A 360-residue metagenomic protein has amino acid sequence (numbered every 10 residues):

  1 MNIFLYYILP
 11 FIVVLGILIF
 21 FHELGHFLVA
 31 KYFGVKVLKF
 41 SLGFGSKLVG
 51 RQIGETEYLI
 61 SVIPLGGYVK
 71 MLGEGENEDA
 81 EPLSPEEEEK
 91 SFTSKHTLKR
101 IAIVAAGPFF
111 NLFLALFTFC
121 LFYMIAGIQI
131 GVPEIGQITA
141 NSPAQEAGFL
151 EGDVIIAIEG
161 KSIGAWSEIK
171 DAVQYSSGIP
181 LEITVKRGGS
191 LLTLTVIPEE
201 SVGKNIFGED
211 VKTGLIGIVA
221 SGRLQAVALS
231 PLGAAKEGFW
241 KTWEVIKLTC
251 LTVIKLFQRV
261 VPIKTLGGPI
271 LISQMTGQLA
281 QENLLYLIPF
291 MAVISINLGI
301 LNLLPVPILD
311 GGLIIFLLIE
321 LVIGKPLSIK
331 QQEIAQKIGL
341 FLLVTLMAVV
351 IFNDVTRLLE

Functional and structural regions predicted by a protein language model:
N2, E87-K95, V202-I300, G312-I338 (+1 more regions): Functional transmembrane alpha-helices
I3, Y7-F11, K95-V104, N111 (+1 more regions): Residue-level signature of transmembrane alpha-helical entry/exit and packing/kink sites in multi-pass membrane
L24-V29, F109, F113, L304 (+1 more regions): Active-site His/Glu-centered metal-binding helix of metallohydrolases
K31-A115, A220, A226-L229, A234: Membrane-embedded helix-turn/re-entrant segments that form the catalytic/gating core of multi-pass membrane enzymes
Y32, T118-E134, T356-L359: Aromatic-capped interface at the extracytoplasmic side of an N-terminal signal-anchor transmembrane helix
F33-L38, G127-Q145, L150: Alpha-helical transmembrane signal-anchor/signal-peptide segments
A144-W166, T242, A335: Conserved PDZ fold ligand-binding element
L150, I156-A157, D171-K212: PDZ-domain C-terminal substructure recognizer with occasional recognition of PDZ-binding tails
